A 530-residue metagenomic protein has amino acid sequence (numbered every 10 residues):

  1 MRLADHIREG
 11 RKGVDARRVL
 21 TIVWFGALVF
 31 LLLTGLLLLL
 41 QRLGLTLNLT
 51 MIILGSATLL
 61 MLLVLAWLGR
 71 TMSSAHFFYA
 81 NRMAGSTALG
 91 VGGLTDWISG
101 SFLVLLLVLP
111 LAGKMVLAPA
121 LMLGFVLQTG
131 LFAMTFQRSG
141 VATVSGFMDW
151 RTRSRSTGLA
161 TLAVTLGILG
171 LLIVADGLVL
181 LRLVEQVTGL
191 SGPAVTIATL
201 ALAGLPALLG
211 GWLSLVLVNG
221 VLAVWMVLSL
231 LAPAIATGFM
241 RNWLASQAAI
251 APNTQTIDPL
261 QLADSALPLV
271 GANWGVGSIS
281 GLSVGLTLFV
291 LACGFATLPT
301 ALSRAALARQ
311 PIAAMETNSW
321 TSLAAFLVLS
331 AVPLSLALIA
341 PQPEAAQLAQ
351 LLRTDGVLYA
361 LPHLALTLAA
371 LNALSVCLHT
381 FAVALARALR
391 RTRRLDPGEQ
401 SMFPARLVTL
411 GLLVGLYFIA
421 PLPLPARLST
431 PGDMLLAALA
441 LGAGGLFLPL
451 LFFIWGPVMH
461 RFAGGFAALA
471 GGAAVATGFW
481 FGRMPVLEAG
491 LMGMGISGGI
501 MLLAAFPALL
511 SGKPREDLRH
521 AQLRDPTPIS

Functional and structural regions predicted by a protein language model:
D5-A16, L37-L45, L109, A133-R138 (+4 more regions): Membrane-water interface regions at transmembrane-helix termini and the short interhelical loops of multi-pass membrane
R11-G13, V141-S156, G210-G220, T297-V328 (+3 more regions): Hydrophobic, small-residue-rich membrane helices and short re-entrant helix-turn-helix hairpins that build
G13-W67, F462-S530: A generic transmembrane alpha-helix motif of multi-pass inner-membrane proteins
D15-V29, M115-L208, L286, V290-L291 (+2 more regions): Helix-loop-helix module between adjacent transmembrane segments
T34-T46, S101-A112, L171-V184, P206-L213 (+4 more regions): Transmembrane helix-loop junctions in multi-pass membrane proteins
L37-L40, V64-R70, L169-I173, G177 (+9 more regions): Hydrophobic alpha-helical segments and their helix-loop junctions in multi-pass secondary transporters
H76-V141, V290-G294, A301-S303, L307 (+2 more regions): Membrane-interface helix-loop-helix modules in multi-pass membrane proteins
R151-L159, L166-G170, S375, V383-R427 (+1 more regions): Loop-to-transmembrane helix boundary motifs in multi-pass membrane proteins
